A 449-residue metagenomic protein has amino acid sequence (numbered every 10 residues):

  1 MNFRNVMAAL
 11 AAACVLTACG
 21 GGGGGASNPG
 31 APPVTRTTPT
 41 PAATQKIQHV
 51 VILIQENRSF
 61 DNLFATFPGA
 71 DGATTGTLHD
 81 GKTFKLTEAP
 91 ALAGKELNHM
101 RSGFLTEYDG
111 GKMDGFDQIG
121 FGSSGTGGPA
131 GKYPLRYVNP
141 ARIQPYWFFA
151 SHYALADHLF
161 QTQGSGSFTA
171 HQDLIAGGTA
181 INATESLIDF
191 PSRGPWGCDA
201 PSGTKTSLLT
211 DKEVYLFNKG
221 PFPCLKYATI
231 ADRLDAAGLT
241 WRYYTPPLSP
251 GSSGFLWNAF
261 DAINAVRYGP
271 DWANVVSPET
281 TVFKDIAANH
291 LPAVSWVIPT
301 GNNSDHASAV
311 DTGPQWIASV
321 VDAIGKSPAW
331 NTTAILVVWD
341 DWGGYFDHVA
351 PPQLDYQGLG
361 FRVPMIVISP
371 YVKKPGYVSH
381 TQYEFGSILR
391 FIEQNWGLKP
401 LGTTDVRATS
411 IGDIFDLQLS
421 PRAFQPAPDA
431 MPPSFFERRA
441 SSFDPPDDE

Functional and structural regions predicted by a protein language model:
M1-M7: Bacterial N-terminal signal peptides that target proteins for export
V15-A18: C-terminal motif of bacterial Sec signal peptides marking the signal peptidase cleavage site
G21-E449: N-terminal pro-sequences and low-complexity stem/linker regions of secreted or lumenal proteins
